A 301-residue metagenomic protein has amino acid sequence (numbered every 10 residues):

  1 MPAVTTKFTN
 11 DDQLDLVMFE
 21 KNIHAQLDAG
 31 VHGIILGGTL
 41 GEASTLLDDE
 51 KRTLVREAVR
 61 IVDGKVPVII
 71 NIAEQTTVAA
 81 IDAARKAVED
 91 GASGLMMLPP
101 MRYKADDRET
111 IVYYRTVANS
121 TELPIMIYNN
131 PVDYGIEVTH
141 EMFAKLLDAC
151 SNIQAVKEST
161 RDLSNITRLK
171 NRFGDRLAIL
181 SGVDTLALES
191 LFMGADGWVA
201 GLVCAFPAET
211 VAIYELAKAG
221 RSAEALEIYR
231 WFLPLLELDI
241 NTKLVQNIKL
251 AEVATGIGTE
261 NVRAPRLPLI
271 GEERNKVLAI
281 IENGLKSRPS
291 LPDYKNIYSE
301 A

Functional and structural regions predicted by a protein language model:
M1-K7, A29-V31, A195, V199-A301: C-terminal alpha-helical cap/extension of soluble enzyme domains
P2, T6-G135, K145, L291-P292: Active-site beta->alpha loop and helix N-cap motifs at the rims of alpha/beta catalytic domains
L16, E20-I23, H140, R274-I281: Short, amphipathic alpha-helical "lid/cap" segments that border enzyme active or binding sites
F19, K51, V55, A80 (+6 more regions): A general structural signal for well-ordered alpha-helical segments in protein cores
I23, Y114, C150, Y229-F232 (+1 more regions): Short amphipathic alpha-helical/adjacent loop interface patches that line ligand and macromolecule-binding sites
L46-D49, D82, D107-T110, V138-H140 (+3 more regions): Short secondary-structure transition/capping segments
N119-S120, D133-T242: Catalytic alpha/beta core domains of metabolic enzymes, predominantly
N129-N130, N152, R263-A264: Glycine-rich phosphate-binding "P-loop"
